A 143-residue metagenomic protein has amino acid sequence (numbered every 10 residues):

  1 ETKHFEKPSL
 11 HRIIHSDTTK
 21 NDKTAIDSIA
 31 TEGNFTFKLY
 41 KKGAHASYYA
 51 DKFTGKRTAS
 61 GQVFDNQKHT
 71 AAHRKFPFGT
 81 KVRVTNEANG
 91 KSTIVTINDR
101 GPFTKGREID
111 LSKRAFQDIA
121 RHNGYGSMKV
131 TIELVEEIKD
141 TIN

Functional and structural regions predicted by a protein language model:
E1-N143: Secreted/periplasmic proteins
